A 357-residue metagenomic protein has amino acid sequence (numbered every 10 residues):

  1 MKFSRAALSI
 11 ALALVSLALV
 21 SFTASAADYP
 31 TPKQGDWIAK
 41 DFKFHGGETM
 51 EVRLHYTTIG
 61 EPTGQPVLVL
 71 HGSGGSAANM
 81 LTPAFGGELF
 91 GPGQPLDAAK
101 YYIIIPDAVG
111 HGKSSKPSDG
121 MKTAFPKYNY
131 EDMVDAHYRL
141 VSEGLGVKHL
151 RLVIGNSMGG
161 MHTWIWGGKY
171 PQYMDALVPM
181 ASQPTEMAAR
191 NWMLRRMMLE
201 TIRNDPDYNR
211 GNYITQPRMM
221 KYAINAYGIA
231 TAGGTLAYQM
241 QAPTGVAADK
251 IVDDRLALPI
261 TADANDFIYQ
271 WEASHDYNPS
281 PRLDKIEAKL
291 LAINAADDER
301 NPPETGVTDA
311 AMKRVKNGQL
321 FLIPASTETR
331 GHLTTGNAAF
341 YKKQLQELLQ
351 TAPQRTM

Functional and structural regions predicted by a protein language model:
T57-D119, V307: N-terminal cap/lid subdomain of alpha/beta-hydrolase-fold enzymes
E131-R151: Conserved acidic catalytic loop of the alpha/beta-hydrolase fold
L150-A188: Conserved hydrolase catalytic core segment
Y173-A257: Alpha/beta-hydrolase-fold enzymes
D266-R282: Active-site nucleophile elbow and catalytic-triad environment of alpha/beta-hydrolase enzymes
I286, A292-N294: Short beta-strand/loop motif that positions the catalytic acidic residue of the alpha/beta-hydrolase fold
E299-G306: Conserved alpha/beta-hydrolase "acid-adjacent" motif
G318-M357: Catalytic active-site module of serine/aspartate enzymes centered on a nucleophile-bearing elbow/loop
